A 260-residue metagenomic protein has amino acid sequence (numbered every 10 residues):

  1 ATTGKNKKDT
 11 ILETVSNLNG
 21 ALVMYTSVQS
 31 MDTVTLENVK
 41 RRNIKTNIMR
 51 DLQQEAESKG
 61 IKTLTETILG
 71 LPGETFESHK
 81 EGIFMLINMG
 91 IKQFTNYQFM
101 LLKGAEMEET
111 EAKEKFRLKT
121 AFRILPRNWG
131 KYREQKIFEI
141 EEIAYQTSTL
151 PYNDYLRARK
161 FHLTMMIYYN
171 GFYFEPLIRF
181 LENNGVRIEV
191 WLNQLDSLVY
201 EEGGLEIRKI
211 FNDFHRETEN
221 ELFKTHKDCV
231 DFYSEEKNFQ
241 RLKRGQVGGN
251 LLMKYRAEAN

Functional and structural regions predicted by a protein language model:
A1-L64, L69-L71: Conserved SAM/AdoMet-binding glycine-rich loop
A1-N6, K103-G104, E111-K113, N260: Short intrinsically disordered, low-complexity coil segments enriched in acidic
T10-T14, P72-N88: Catalytic cores of alpha/beta
Q29, V34-K40, L69-E77, G90-Y155 (+1 more regions): Flexible glycine/acidic-rich beta-alpha junction loops that bind and position SAM and/or redox cofactors in anaerobic
R41, S58, M85-K92, T164-I167: Short, well-ordered loop/turn and helix-capping segments at boundaries between secondary-structure elements and domains
R50-Q53, E57, H79-I87, R159: Short, well-ordered alpha-helical packing segments
E142-N260: Radical SAM enzyme core and accessory elements
